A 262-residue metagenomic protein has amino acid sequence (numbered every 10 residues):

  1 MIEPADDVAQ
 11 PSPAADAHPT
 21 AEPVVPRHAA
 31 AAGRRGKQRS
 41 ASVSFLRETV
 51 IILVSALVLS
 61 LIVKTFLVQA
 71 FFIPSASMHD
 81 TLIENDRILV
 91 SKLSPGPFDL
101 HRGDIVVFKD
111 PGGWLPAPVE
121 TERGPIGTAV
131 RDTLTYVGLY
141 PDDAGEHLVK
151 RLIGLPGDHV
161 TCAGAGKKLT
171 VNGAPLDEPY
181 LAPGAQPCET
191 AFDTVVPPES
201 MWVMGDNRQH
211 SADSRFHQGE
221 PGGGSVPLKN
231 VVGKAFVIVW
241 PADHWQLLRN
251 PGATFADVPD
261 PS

Functional and structural regions predicted by a protein language model:
I2-S44, I62, F66, F71-F72 (+2 more regions): Soluble "head" domains of membrane/secretory-pathway proteins
L46-L53, V195: Alpha-helical transmembrane segments
V50-F66: Hydrophobic membrane-insertion alpha-helices, especially the h-region of bacterial N-terminal signal peptides
